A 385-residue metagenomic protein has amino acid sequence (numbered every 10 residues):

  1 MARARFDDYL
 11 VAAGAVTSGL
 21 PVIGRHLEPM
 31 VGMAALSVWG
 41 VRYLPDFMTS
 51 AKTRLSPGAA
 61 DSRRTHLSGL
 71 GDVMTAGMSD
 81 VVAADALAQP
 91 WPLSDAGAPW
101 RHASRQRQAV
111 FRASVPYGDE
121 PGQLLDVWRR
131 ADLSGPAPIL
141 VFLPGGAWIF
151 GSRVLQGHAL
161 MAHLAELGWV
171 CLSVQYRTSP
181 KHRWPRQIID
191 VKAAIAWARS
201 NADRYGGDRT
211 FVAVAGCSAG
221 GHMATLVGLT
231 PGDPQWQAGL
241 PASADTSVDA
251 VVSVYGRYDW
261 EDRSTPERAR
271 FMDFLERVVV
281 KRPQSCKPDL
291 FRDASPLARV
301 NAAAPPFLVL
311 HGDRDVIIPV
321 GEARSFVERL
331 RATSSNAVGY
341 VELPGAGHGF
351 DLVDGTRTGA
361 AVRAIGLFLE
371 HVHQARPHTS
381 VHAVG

Functional and structural regions predicted by a protein language model:
M1-G385: Alpha/beta-hydrolase superfamily serine-hydrolase fold, recognizing
